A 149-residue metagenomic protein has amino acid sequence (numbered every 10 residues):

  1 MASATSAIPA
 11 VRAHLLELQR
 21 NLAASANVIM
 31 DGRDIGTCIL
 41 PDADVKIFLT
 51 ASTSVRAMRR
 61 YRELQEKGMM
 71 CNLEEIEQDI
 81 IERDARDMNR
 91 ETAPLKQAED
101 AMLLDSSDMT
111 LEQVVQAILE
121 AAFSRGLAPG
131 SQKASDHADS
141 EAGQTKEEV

Functional and structural regions predicted by a protein language model:
M1, G36-I39: RNA pseudouridine synthases
M1-N27, S54, M58, E66 (+3 more regions): ATP-dependent small-molecule kinase phosphotransfer cores that center on conserved nucleotide phosphate-binding segments
A23-S25, P41-A43, Q97-E99: Short loop/turn elements that form and flank the Walker-type P-loop nucleotide-binding site in RecA-like NTPase cores
V28, D44-F48, A101-L103: Short, well-ordered beta-strand core segments
D34-G36, T53-S54, M109: Short glycine-rich anion-binding loops that position phosphate/pyrophosphate groups of nucleotides and phosphorylated
D44, A51-V55, R59-Y61: Active-site pocket-lining segment
Y61-M69, A85-R86, R90-V149: NTP-dependent small-molecule kinase module
